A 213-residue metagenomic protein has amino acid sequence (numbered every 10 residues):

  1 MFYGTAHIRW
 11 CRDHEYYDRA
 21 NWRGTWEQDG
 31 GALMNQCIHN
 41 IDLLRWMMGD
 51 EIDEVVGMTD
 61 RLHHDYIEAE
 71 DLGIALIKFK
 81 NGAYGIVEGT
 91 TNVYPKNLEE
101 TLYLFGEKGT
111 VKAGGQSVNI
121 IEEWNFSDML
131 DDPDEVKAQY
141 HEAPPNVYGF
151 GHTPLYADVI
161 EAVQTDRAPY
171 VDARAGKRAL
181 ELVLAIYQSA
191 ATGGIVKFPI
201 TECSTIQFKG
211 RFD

Functional and structural regions predicted by a protein language model:
M1-A6, I86-G89, A113-G115: Beta-strand scaffold of nucleotide-dependent catalytic cores
M1-I67, G193: Predominantly a Rossmann-like dinucleotide-binding segment in NAD(P)-dependent oxidoreductases
H7-R12, R61-H63, N81-A83, T91-V93 (+2 more regions): Glycine-rich beta-alpha junction loops
I38, H64, E88-K96: Glycine-rich phosphate/pyrophosphate-binding beta-alpha loops
N40-I41, Y156-A157, V183: A general structural signal for well-ordered alpha-helical segments in protein cores
Y66-A69, G151: Short loop/turn motifs at secondary-structure junctions and domain boundaries
I74, F79, T101-R174, V196 (+1 more regions): C-terminal glycine/acidic-rich active-site capping loop/insertion
L182-T192: Short arginine-rich
